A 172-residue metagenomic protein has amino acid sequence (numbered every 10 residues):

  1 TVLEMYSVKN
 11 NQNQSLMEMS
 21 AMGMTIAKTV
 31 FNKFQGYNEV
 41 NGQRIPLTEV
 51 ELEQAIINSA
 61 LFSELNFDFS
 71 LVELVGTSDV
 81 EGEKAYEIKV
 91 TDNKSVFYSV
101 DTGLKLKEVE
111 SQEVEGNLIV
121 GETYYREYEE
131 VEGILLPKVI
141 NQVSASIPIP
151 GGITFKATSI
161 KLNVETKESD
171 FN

Functional and structural regions predicted by a protein language model:
T1-G42, E73-G76: N-terminal mature ectodomain segment of secretory-pathway/periplasmic proteins
K9, T77-V80, L106-E108: Short, positively charged
N10, T25-T29, F34, R44-I45 (+5 more regions): Catalytic loop of the DD-peptidase/beta-lactamase superfamily, centered on the K-T-G motif and neighboring
Q12-S15, Y37, I56-A60, E130-G133 (+1 more regions): Short, surface-exposed linear segments at secondary-structure transitions and domain or protein termini
M22-T25, R44-P46, L104-K105, E113-V114: Short, surface-exposed beta-strand-loop junctions and turns on beta-sheet-rich folds
V30-K94, E113-I119, D170-N172: Flexible, processing/modification-adjacent segments and terminal tails in exported/periplasmic/extracellular proteins
E83-F171: Gly/Pro-enriched, hydrophobic low-complexity segments that function as extracytoplasmic propeptides/linkers
